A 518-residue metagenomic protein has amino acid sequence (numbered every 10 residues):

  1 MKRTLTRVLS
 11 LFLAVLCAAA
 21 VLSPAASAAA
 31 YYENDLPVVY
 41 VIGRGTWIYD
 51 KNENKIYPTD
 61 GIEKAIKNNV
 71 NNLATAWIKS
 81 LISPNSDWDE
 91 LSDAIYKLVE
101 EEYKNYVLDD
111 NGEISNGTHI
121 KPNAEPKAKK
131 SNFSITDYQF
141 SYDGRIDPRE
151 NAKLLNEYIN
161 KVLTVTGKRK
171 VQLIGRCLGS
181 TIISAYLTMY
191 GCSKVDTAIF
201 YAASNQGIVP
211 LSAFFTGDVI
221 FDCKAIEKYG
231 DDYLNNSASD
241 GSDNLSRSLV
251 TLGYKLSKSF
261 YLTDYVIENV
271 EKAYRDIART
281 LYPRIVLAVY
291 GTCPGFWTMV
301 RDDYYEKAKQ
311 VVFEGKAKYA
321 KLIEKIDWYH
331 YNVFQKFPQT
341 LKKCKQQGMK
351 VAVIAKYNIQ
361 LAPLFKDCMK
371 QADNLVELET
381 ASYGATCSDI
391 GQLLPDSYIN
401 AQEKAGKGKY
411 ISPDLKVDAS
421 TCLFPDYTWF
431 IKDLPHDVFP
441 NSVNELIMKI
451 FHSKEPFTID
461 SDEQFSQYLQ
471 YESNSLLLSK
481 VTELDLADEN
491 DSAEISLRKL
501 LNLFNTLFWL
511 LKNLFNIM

Functional and structural regions predicted by a protein language model:
M1-L11: Bacterial N-terminal signal peptides that target proteins for export
T6-R7, A25-A28, I199: Hydrophobic membrane-targeting and insertion signals
L11-A20: Bacterial N-terminal signal peptides
A19-E33, L511, M518: Sec-dependent signal peptide cleavage junction
A29-I174, S180-D232, Q360, D367 (+3 more regions): N-terminal non-catalytic accessory region
Y138, I146, I277-K370, Q392: Alpha/beta-hydrolase fold catalytic core
K224-A317: Alpha/beta-hydrolase-fold enzymes
D373-N374: Charged, terminal alpha-helix-loop-beta segments that serve as non-catalytic nucleic-acid engagement and/or assembly
